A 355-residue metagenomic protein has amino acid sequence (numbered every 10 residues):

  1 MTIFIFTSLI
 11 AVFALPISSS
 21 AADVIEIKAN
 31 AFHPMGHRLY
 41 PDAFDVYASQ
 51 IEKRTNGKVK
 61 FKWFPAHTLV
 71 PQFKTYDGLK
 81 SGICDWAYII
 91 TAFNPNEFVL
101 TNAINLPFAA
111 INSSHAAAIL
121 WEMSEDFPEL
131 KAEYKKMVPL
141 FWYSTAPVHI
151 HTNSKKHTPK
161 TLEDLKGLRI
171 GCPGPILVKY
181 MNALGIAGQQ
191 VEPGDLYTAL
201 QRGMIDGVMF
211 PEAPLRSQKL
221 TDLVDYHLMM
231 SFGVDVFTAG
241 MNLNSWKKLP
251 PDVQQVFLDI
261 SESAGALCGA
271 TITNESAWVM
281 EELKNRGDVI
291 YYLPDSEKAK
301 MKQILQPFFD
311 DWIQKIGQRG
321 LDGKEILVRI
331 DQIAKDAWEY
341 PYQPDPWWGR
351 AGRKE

Functional and structural regions predicted by a protein language model:
T2-P16: Bacterial N-terminal signal peptides
F13-P16, N56, P128, G352: Short, flexible coil/linker elements and helix-boundary hinge sites characteristic of intrinsically disordered
A22-H115, A132-Y134, V138-E355: N-terminal secretory/targeting leader peptides
L120-K136: Hinge/lid segment of periplasmic solute-binding proteins
